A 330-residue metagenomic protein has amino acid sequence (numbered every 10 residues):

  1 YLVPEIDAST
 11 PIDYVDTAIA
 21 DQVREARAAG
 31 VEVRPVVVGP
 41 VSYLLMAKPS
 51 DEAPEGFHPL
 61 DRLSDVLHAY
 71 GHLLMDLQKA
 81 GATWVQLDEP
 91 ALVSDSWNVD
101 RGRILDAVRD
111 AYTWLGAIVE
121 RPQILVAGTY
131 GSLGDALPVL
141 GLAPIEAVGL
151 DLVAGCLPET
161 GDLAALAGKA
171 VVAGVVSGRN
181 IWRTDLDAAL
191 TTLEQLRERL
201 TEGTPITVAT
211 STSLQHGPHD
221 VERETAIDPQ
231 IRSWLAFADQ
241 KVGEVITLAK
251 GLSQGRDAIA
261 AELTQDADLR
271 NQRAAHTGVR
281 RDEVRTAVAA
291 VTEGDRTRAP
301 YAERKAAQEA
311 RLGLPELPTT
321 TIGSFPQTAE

Functional and structural regions predicted by a protein language model:
Y1-E330: Domain-level signal for soluble alpha/beta catalytic cores
